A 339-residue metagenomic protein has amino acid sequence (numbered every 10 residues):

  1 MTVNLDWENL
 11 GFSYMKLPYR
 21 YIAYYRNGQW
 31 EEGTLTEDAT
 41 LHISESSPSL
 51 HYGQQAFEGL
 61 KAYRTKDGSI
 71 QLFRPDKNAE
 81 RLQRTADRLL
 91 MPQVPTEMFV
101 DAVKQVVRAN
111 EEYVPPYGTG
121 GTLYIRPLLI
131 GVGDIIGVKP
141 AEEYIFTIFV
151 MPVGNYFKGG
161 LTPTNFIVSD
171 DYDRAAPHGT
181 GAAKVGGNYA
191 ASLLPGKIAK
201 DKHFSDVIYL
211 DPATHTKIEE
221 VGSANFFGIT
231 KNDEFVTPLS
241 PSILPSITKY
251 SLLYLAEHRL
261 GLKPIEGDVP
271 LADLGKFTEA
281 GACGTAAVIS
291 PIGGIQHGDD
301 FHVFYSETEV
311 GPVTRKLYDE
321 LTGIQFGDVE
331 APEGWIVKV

Functional and structural regions predicted by a protein language model:
M1-V106, L128, I135-V339: Helix-start/capping segments and mature chain N-termini
T96, V106-G118: Charged, gly/pro-rich active-site loop segments
Y113-G120, E330-G334: Short glycine-rich, low-complexity/disordered patches
P116-I130: Extended, Lys/Arg-enriched charged tracts that mediate electrostatic binding to polyanionic substrates
